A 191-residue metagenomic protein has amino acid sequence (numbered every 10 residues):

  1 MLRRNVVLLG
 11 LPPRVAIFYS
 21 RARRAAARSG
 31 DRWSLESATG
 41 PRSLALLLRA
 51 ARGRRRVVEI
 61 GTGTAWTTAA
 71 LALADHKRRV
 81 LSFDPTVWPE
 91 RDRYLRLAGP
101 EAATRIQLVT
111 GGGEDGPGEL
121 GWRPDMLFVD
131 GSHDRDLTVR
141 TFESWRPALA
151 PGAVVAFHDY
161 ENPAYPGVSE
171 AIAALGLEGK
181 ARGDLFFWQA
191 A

Functional and structural regions predicted by a protein language model:
M1-S34: Membrane-proximal basic amphipathic "stem/tether" segments
G30-A191: S-adenosylmethionine/decaboxylated-SAM
